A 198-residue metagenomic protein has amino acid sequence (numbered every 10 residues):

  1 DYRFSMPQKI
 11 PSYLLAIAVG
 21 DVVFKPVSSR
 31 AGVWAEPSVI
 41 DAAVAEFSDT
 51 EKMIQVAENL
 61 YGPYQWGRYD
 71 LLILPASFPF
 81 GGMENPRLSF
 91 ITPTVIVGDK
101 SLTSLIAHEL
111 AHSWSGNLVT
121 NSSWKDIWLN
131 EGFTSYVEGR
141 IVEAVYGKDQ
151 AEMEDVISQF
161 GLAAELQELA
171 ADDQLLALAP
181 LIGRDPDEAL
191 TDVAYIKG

Functional and structural regions predicted by a protein language model:
D1-R30: Structured beta-strand-rich cores of soluble
F4, V33-G198: Hydrophobic alpha-helical and helix-loop surface patches within well-folded domains that function as non-catalytic
